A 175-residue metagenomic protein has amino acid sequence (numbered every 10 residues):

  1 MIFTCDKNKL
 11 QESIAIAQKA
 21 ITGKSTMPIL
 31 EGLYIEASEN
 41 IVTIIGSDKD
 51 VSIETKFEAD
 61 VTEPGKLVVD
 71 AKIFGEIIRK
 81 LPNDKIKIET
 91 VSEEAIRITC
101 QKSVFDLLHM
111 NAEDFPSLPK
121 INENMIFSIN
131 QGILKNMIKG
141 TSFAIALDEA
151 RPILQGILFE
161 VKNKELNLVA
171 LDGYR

Functional and structural regions predicted by a protein language model:
M1-R175: Structural preference for solvent-exposed beta-strand-turn elements and adjacent flexible terminal/loop segments within
